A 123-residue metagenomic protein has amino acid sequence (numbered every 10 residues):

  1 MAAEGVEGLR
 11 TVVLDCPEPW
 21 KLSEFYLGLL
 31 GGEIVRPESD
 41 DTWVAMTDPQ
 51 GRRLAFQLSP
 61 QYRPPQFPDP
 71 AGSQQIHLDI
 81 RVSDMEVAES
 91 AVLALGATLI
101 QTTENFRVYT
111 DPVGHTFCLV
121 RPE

Functional and structural regions predicted by a protein language model:
A2-E7, V13-L54, V87-S90, A94-I100 (+1 more regions): Core segments of cupin and vicinal oxygen chelate
P17, S59, R81: Anionic group-transfer/hydrolysis microenvironments
Y26, V113-F117: Short, glycine-anchored, charge-dense loop/turn motifs used at functional sites
E33-G72, T116-E123: Conserved short beta-strand elements that form part of the metal-binding/catalytic scaffold of enzyme active sites
A55, H77, R81, V108 (+1 more regions): Conserved beta-strand segments that form the floor/walls of ligand-binding pockets within enzyme and binding domains
P65-V92: Mid-chain, well-packed structural core segment of small domains
L78, L99-T102: Alpha-helix C-terminal capping segments
